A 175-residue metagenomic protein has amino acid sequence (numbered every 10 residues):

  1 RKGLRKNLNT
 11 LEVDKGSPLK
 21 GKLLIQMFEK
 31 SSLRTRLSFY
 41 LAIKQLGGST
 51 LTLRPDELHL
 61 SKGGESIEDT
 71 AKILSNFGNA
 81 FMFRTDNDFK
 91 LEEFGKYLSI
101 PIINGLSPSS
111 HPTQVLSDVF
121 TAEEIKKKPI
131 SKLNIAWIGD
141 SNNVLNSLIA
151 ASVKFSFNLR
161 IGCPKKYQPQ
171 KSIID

Functional and structural regions predicted by a protein language model:
R1-L37, L41: Positively charged, low-complexity intrinsically disordered leader regions
E29-A42, I125-D175: Glycine-rich phosphate/diphosphate-binding loop of Rossmann-like nucleotide-binding domains
Q45-R54: Anionic-ligand anchoring segments at beta-strand to alpha-helix junctions in alpha/beta enzyme folds, i.e., glycine
L46, F77, F155: Conserved dinucleotide-binding and phosphotransfer motif residues
D56-L58, L106-S110, P164-Y167: Short, acidic/turn-prone active-site loops that include or flank metal/cofactor- and phosphate-binding residues
K62, E68-L74, G78-A151: Anion-binding alpha/beta catalytic cores of soluble intermediary-metabolism enzymes, centered on
